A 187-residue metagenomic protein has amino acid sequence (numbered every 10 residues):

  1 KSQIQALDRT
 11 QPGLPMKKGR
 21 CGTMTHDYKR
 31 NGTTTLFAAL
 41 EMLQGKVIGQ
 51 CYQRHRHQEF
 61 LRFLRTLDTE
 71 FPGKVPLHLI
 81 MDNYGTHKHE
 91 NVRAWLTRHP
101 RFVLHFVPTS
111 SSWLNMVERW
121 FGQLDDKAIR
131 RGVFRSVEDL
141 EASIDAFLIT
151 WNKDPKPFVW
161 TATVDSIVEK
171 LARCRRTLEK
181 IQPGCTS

Functional and structural regions predicted by a protein language model:
K1-R65, L171, R175-I181: Extended, low-complexity cationic-aromatic segments
S2-I4, M42-Q44, Y84-T86, S110-S112 (+1 more regions): Short, solvent-exposed loop/turn segments at secondary-structure junctions
R20-Y28, L96-M116, G132-F134: RNase H-like polynucleotidyl transferase catalytic core
V47, V117-D139, T150-N152: Active-site proximal helix-loop segment of RNase H-like, two-metal nucleases, encompassing DDE(D)
H55-R56, L79-E90, T109-L114, D139: Acidic, metal-coordinating catalytic cores used for nucleic-acid/nucleotide bond scission and strand-transfer chemistry
K74-P76: Short coil/turn segments at beta-strand junctions that form active-site/ligand-binding loops
D139-S187: C-terminal domain-tail junction helix/linker
